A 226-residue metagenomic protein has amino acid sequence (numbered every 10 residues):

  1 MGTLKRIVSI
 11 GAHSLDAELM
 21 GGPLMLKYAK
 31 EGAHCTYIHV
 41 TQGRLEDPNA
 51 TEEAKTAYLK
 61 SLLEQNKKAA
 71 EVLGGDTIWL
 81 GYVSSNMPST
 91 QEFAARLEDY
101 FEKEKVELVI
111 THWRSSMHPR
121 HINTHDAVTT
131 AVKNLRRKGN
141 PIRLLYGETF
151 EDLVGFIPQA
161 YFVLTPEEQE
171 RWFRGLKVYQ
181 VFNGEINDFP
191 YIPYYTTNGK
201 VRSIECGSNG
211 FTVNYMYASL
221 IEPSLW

Functional and structural regions predicted by a protein language model:
M1-I10, L24, E31, D76 (+1 more regions): Metal-dependent de-N-acetylase/amidase catalytic core
K5-S14, E18-K55: ATP-dependent adenylation/pyrophosphate-handling site
A17, K55-L62, T165-E168: Residue-level preference for long, well-ordered alpha-helices that form the structural scaffold of enzyme catalytic
G22, S61-Q65, A95: Alpha-helical scaffolding within the catalytic cores of extracellular/periplasmic polymer-degrading hydrolases
V40, A70-V83: A conserved beta-strand->alpha-helix junction
L45-L73: Glycine-rich phosphate-binding loop and adjoining beta1-alpha1-beta2 segment of Rossmann-like nucleotide-binding folds
T51-T56, V83-S84, A160-F162: Short glycine-enriched, charge-decorated loop/helix-capping segments at active-site entrances that position
